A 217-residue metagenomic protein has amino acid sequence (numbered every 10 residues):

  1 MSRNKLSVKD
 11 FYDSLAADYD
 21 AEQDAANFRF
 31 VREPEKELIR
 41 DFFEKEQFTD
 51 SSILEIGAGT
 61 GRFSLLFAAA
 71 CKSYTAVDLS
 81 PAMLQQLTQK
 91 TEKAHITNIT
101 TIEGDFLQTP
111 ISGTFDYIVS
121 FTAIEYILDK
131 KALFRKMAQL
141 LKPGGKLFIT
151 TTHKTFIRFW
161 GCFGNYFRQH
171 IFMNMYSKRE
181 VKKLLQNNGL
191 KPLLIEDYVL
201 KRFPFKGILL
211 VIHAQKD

Functional and structural regions predicted by a protein language model:
M1-Q47, T155: Conserved class I S-adenosyl-L-methionine
L54, T60-Q108: Class I SAM-dependent methyltransferase SAM/SAH-binding core
V119: A conserved beta-strand element that flanks and buttresses the S-adenosyl-L-methionine
K131-P143: A short glycine-rich, Lys/Arg-flanked "PGG" loop and its adjoining helix->strand segment in the class I
G145-T152: Conserved beta-strand signature within the Rossmann-like core of class I S-adenosyl-L-methionine
H153-F172: Short, glycine-/aromatic-enriched active-site segment of Class I SAM-dependent methyltransferases
M173-G189: Short alpha-helix
L190-K201: Conserved S-adenosyl-L-methionine
